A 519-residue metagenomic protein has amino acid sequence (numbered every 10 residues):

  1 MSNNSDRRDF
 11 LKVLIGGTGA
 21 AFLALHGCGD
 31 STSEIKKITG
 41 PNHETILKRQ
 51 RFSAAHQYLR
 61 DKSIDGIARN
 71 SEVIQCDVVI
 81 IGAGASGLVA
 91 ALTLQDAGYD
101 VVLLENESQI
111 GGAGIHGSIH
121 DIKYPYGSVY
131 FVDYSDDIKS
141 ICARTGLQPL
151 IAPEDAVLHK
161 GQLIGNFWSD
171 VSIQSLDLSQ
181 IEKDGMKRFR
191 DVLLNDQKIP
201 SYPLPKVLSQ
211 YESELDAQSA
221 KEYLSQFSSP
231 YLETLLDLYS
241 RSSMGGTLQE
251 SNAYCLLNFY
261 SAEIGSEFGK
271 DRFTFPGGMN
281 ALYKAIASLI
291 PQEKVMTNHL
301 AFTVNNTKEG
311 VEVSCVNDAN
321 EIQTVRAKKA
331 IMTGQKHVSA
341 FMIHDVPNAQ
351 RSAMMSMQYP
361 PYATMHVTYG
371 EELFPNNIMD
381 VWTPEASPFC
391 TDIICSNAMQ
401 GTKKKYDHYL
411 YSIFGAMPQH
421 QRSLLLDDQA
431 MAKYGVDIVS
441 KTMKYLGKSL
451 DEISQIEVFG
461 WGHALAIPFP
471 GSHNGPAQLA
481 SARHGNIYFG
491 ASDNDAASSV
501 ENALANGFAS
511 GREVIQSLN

Functional and structural regions predicted by a protein language model:
S2-C76: Extreme N-terminal leader/targeting segments of oxidoreductases
T32-T39, A143, L150-E250: Mobile amphipathic helical/loop "lid" adjacent to a hydrophobic cofactor/ligand pocket
E34-D65, N377-E385, T391-N519: Conserved flavin/dinucleotide-binding core of flavoenzymes
D77-V102: N-terminal Rossmann-like FAD-binding beta1-loop-alpha1 element of flavoenzymes
D96-H116: Glycine-rich FAD pyrophosphate-binding loop
I122-A152: Conserved FAD-binding subdomain of flavin-dependent enzymes
P200-T303, G310: Active-site/ligand-binding neighborhood in enzyme catalytic cores
H299-L410: Mid-domain catalytic core of redox enzymes that form a hydrophobic substrate pocket/lid adjacent to a catalytic redox
